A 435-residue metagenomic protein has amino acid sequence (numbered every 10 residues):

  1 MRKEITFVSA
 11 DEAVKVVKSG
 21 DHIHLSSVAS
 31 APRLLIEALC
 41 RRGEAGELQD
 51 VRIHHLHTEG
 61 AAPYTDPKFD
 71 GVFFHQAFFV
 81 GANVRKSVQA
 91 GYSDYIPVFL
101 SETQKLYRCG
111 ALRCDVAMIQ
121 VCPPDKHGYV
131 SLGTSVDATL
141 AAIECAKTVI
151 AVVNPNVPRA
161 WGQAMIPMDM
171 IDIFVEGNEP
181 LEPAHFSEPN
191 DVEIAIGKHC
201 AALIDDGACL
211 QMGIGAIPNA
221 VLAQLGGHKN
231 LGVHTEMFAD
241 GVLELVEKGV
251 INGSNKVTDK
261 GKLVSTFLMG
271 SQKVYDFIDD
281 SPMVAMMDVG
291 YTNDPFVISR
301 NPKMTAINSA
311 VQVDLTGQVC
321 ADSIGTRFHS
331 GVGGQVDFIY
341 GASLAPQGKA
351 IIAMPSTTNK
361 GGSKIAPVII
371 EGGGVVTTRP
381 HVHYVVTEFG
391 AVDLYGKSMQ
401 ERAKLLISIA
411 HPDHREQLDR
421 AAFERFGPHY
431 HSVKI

Functional and structural regions predicted by a protein language model:
M1-I435: Conserved alpha/beta enzyme-core scaffold
